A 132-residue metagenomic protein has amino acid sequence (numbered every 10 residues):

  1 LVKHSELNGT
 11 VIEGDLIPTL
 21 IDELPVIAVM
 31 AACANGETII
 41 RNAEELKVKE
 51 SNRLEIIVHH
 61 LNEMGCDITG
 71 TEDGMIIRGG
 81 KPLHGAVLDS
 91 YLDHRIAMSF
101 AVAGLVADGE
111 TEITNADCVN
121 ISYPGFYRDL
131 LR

Functional and structural regions predicted by a protein language model:
L1-R132: Short, structured segments at the rim of ligand-binding sites
